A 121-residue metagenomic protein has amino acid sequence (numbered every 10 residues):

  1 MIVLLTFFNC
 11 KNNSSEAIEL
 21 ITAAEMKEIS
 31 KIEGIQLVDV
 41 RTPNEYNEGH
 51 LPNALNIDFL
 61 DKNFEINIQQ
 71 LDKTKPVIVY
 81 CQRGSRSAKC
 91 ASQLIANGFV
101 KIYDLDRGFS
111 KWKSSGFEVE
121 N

Functional and structural regions predicted by a protein language model:
L4-I29, I35, N44-P76, Q82-N121: Rhodanese-like catalytic fold shared by cysteine-dependent sulfurtransferases and DSP/PTP-type phosphatases
L37-D39: Structural scaffold elements adjacent to functional motifs in cytosolic proteins
